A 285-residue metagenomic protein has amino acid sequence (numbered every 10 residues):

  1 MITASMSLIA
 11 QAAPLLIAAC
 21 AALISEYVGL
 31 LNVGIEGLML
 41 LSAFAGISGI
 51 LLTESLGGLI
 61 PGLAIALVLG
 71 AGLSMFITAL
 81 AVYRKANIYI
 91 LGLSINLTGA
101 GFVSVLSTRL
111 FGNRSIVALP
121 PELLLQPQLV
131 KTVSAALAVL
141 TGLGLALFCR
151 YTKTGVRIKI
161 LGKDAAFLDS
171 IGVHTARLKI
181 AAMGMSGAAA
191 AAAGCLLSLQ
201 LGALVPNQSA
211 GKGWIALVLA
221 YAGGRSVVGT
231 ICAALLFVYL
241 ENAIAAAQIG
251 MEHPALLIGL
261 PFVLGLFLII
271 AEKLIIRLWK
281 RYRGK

Functional and structural regions predicted by a protein language model:
T3-G57, L63, V68-Y89, Y221-S226: Single transmembrane alpha-helix segments in multi-pass membrane proteins
T3-S7, C149, S186-V218, M251-L257: Inter-helical junctions in multi-pass inner-membrane proteins, predominant in energy-converting antiporter-like
A18-A19, A43-I47, A100-S104, A135-L147 (+4 more regions): Hydrophobic core segments of alpha-helical transmembrane domains in multi-pass membrane transport and ion-translocation
I88, G92, G99-Y151, V205-P206 (+2 more regions): Transmembrane helix-bundle core of multi-pass membrane transporters and related energy-transducing complexes
Y89-I90, I116-P120, K131-A136, K179 (+3 more regions): Loop-to-transmembrane alpha-helix initiation sites
Q128-L204, V227-C232: Helix-loop-helix "hairpin" substructures at the membrane interface of multi-pass membrane proteins
G144-L145, C149, K163-R177, I244-K285: Cytosolic-side transmembrane-helix boundaries in multi-pass membrane proteins
L204-F262: Transmembrane alpha-helical segments in multi-pass inner-membrane proteins
